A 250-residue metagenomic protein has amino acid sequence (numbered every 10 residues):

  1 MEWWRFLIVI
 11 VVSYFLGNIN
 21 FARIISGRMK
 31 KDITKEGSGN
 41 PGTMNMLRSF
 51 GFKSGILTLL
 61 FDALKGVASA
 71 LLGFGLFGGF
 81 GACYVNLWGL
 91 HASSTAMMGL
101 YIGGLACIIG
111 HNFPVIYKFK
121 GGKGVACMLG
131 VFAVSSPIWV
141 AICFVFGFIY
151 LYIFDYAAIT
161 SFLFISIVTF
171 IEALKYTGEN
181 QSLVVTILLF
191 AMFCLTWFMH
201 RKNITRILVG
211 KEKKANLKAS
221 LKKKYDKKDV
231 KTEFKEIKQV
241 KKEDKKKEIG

Functional and structural regions predicted by a protein language model:
W3-V11, I56, L100-L105, L129 (+3 more regions): Hydrophobic alpha-helical transmembrane segments
W4-R28: N-terminal signal-anchor transmembrane alpha helix
R5, S54-L60, L64-V115, S135-I138 (+2 more regions): Nucleotide and nucleotide-moiety/phosphate-recognizing core
R23-G55, G121, T205-D229, E248: Cytosolic, membrane-interface loops and tails of multi-pass inner-membrane proteins
D32-T43, V115-L129, Y156-F164: Short, non-helical or kinked segments that cap or interrupt transmembrane helices
L47-F52, G73-F77, A106, K123-F154 (+1 more regions): Interfacial segments of multi-pass membrane proteins
K224-G250: Long, low-complexity, intrinsically disordered cytosolic termini of multi-pass membrane proteins
